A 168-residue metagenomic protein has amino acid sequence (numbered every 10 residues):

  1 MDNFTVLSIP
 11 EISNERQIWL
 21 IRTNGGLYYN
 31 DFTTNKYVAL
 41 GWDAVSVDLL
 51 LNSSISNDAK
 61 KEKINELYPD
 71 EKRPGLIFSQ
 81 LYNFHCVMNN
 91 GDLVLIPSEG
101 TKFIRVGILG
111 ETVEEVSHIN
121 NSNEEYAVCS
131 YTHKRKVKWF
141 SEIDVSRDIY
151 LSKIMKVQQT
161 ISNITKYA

Functional and structural regions predicted by a protein language model:
M1-L49, N120, Y126-A168: Contiguous surface segments at macromolecular interaction interfaces
N52-T132: Structured alpha/beta reader/binder surfaces that contact nucleic acids or chromatin modification marks
